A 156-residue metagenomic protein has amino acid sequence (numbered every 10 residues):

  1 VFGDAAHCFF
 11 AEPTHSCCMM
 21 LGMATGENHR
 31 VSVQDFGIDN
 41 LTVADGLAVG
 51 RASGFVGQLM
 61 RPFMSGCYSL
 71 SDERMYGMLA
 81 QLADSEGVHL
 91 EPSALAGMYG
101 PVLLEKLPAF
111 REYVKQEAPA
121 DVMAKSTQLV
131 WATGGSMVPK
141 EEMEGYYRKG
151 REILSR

Functional and structural regions predicted by a protein language model:
V1-P62, E112-R156: Glycine-rich phosphate/pyrophosphate-binding loop at beta-loop-alpha junctions
R51-A120: Active-site-adjacent helical/loop segments in soluble small-molecule enzymes
